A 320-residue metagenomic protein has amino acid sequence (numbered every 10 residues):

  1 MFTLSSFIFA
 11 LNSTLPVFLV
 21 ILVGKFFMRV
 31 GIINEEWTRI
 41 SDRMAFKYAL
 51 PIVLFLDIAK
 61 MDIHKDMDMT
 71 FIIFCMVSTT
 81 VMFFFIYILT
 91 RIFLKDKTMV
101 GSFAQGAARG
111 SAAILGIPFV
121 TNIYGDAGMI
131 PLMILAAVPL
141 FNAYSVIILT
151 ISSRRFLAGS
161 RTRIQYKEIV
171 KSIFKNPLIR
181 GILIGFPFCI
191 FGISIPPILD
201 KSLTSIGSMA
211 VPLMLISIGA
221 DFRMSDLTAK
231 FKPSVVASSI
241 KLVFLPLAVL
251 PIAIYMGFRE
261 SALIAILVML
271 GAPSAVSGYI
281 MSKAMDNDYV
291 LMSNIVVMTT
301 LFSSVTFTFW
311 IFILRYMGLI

Functional and structural regions predicted by a protein language model:
M1-I320: Alpha-helical transmembrane segments of multi-pass small-molecule/ion transporters
